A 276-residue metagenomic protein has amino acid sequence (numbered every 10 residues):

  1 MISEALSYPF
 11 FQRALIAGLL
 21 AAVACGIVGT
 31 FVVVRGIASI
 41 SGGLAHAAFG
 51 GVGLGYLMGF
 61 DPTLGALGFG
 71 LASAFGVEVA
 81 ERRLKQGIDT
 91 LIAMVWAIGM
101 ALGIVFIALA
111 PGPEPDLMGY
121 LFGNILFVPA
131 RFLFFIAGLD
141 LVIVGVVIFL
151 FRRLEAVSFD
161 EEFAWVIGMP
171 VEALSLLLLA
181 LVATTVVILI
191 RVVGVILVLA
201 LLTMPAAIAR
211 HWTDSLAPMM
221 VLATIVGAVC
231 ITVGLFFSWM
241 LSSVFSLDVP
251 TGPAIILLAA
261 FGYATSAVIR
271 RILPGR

Functional and structural regions predicted by a protein language model:
M1-S7, G112-V128, F237-L247: Membrane-interface helix termini and inter-helical loops of multi-pass transporters
M1-V23: Membrane-interfacial amphipathic/re-entrant helices at transmembrane-helix boundaries
A14-A17, P62-G68, D89, A93 (+3 more regions): Loop-to-transmembrane alpha-helix initiation sites
V23, A45-F49, L71, A97-I98 (+3 more regions): Hydrophobic alpha-helical segments embedded in the membrane of multi-pass proteins
T30-P113, A209-T224, F237, L241-D248 (+1 more regions): Short loop segments and helix-boundary regions at transmembrane helix junctions of multi-pass inner-membrane proteins
F75, V79, A97-P113, I125-L133 (+4 more regions): Mid-bilayer segments of alpha-helical transmembrane spans in multi-pass integral membrane proteins that mediate
L133-P205: Helix-loop-helix "hairpin" substructures at the membrane interface of multi-pass membrane proteins
R152-R153, A267-R276: Membrane-interface capping segments at transmembrane-helix boundaries
